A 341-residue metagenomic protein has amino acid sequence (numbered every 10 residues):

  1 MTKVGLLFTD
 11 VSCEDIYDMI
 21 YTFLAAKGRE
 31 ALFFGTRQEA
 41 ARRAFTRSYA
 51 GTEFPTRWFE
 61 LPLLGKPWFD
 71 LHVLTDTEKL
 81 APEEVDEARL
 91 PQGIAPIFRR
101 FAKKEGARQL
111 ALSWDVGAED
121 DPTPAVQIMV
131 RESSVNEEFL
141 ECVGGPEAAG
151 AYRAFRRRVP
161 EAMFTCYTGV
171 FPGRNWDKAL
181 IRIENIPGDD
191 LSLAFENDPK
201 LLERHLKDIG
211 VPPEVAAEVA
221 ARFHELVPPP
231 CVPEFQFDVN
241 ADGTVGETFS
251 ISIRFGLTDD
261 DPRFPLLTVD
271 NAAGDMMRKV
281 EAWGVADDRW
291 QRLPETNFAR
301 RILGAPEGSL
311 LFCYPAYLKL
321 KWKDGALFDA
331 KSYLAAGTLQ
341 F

Functional and structural regions predicted by a protein language model:
M1-D121: An N-terminal, globular interaction/scaffold subdomain
R43, R47-E78, P122-V130, A179-I181 (+3 more regions): Short, hydrophobic/proline-enriched secondary-structure or compact coil segments at domain edges
T46, A50-L63, R108-G117, T165-P172 (+3 more regions): Short amphipathic beta-strand and strand-loop transition segments with alternating hydrophobic
T75-A102, V135-A148, F195-E214, R263-V285: Extended intrinsically disordered, low-complexity coil regions enriched in Ser, Thr, Gly, Ala and often Pro
L90-H205: Internal, hydrophobic cores of structured domains that mediate oligomerization or house catalytic pockets within large
M129, S134, N175-L180, E184-L191 (+4 more regions): Compositionally biased accessory segments in Actinobacterial proteins
P212-G308: Intrinsically disordered, low-complexity segments enriched in Gly and acidic/Ser/Thr residues that form flexible
G304-F341: Hydrophobic, glycine-enriched assembly/anchoring segments
